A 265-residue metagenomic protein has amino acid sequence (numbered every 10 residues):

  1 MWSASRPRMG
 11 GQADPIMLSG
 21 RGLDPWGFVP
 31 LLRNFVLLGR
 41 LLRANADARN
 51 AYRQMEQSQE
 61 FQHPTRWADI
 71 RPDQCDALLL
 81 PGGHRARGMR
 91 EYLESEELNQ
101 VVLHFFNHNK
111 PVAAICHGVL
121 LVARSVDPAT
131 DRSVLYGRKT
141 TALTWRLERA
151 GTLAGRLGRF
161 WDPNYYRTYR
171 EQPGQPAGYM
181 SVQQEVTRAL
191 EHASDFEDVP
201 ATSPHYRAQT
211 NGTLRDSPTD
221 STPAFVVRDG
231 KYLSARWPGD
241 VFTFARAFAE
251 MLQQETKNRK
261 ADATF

Functional and structural regions predicted by a protein language model:
M1-H108, L121-F265: Extended, subdomain-level signal for the structured scaffold at the beginning of enzyme domains
P111-V112: Conserved, well-structured core segments that form or line functional sites
C116-G118: Catalytic nucleophile serine of serine hydrolases, specifically the conserved "nucleophile elbow" pentapeptide
